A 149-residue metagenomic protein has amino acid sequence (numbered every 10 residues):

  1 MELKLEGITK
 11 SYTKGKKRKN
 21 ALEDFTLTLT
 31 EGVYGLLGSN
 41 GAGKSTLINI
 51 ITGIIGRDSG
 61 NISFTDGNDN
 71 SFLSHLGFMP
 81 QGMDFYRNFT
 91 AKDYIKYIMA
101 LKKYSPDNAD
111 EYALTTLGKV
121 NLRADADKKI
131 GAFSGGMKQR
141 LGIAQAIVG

Functional and structural regions predicted by a protein language model:
M1-L5, T9-D24, T30: A short, flexible loop at the N-terminus of ABC-type nucleotide-binding domains that lies
S39-G43: Walker A (P-loop) phosphate-binding loop of ABC-type ATPase nucleotide-binding domains
T52: Helix-to-loop junction immediately C-terminal to a conserved catalytic motif
G56-S74: Conserved ABC transporter NBD signature motif
G82, N88-L101: Q-loop/switch helix immediately C-terminal to the Walker
K96, A100, N108-D125: Conserved ABC ATPase "signature" region
K129-F133: Conserved ABC ATPase signature
